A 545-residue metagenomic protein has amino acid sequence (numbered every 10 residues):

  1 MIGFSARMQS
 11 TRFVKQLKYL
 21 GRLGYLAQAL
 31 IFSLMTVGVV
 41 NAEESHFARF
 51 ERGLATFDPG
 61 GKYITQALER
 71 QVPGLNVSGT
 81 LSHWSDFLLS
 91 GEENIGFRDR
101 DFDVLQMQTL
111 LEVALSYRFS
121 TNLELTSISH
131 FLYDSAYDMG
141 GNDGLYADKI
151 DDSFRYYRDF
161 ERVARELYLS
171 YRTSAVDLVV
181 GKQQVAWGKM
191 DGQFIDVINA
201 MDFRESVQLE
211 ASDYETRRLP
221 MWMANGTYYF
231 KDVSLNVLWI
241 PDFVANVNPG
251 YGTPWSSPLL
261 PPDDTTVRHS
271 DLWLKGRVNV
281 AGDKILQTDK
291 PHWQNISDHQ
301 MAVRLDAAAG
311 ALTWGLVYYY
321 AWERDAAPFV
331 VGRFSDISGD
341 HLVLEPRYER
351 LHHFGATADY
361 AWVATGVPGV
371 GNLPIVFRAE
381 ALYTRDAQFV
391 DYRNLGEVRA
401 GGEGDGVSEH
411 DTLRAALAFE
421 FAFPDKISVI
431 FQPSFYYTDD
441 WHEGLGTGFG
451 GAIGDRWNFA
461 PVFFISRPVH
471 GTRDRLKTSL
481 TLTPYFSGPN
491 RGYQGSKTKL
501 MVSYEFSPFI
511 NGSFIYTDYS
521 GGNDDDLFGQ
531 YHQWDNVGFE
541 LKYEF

Functional and structural regions predicted by a protein language model:
I2-F4, M8, L17, L34-I128 (+6 more regions): N-terminal periplasmic/intermembrane-space "pro-region" immediately following the signal or transit peptide
P73, F87, D103-L111, F160-R165 (+7 more regions): Residues that define the transmembrane beta-barrel architecture of outer-membrane proteins
L75, L123-L125, A175-L178, D232-L235 (+7 more regions): Repeated loop/turn-to-beta-strand initiation elements of outer-membrane beta-barrel proteins
H83-L89, F131-S135, T173, Q184-A186 (+10 more regions): Transmembrane beta-strands of outer-membrane beta-barrel pores
V104-Q106, A321, D359-F486: Detector for outer-membrane/organellar transmembrane beta-barrel domains, recognizing the amphipathic beta-strand
L111-Y117, S127, E166-Y171, A224-Y228 (+8 more regions): Residues on the lipid-exposed face of transmembrane beta-strands in outer-membrane beta-barrel proteins
N122-T265, G310, Y516-T517, G521: Outer membrane beta-barrel
S206, Y531-F545: Outer-membrane beta-barrel "beta-signal"
